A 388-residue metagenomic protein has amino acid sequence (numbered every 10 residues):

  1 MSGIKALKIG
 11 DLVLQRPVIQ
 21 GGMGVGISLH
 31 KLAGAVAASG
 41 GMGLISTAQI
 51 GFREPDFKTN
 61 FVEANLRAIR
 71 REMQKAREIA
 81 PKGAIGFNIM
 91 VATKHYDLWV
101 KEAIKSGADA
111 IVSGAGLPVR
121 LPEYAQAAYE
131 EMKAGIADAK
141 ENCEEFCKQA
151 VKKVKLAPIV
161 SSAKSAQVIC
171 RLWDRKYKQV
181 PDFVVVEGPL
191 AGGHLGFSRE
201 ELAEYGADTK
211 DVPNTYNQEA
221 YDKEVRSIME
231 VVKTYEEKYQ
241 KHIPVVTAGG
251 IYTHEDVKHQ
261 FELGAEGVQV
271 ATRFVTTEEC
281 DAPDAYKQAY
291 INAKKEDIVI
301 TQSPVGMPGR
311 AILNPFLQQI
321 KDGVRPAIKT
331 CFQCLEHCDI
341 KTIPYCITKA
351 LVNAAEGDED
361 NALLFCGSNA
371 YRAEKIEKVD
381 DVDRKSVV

Functional and structural regions predicted by a protein language model:
M1-K238: Active-site entrance/lid segments in N-terminal catalytic domains of soluble metabolic enzymes
I19, P181, L190-V246, Y252-V388: Conserved active-site-proximal phosphate/metal-binding subdomains
